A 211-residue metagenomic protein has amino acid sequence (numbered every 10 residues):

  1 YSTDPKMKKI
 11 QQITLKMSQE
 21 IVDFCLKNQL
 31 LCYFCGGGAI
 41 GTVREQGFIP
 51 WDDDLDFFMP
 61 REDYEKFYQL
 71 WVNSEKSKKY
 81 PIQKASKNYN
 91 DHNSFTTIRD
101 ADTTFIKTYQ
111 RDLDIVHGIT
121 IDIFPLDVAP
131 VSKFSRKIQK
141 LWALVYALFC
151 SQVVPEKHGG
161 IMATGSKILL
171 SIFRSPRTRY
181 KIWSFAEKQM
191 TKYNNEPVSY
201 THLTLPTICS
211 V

Functional and structural regions predicted by a protein language model:
Y1-C35: Helical scaffold of the NTase/Pol beta-like nucleotidyltransferase catalytic core
T14-M17, F58-R99: Metal-dependent nucleotidyltransferase catalytic core
V22-L55, Y64-E65: Active-site nucleotide-donor binding segment shared across nucleotidyl transfer reactions
Q83-R136, K140-A143: Internal, conserved structured core segments that host functional sites
W142-E156: Short, cationic low-complexity segments
V154-Y200: Acidic, glycine-rich loop-and-strand cores that form catalytic or ligand-binding grooves in diverse globular domains
T201-T207: Conserved small/polar residues in nucleotide/adenosyl-binding loops
